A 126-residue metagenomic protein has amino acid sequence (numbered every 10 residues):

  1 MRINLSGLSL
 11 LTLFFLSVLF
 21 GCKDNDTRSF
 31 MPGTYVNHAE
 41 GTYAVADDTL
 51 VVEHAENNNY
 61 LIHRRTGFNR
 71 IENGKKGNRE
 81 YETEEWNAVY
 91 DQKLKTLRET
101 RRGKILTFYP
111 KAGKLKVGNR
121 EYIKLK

Functional and structural regions predicted by a protein language model:
M1-S9: Bacterial N-terminal signal peptides that target proteins for export
L8-L16: Sec-dependent N-terminal signal peptides
V18-G21: C-terminal motif of bacterial Sec signal peptides marking the signal peptidase cleavage site
K23-N25: Bacterial signal peptide processing site
S29-A46, Y122: Tryptophan-anchored aromatic micro-motifs
A44-E85: N-terminal glycine/threonine-rich, aromatic-flanked beta-hairpin/loop signature
K75-E82, A112-K126: Edge beta-strand at a domain terminus
K75-I105: An anionic, turn-rich surface loop/hairpin at beta-sheet edges that serves as a generic interaction/coordination patch
